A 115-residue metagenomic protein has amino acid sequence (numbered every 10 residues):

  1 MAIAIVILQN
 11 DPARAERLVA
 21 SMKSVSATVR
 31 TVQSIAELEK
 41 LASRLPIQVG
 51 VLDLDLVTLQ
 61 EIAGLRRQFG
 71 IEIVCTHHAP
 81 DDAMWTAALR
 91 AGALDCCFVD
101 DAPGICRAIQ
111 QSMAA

Functional and structural regions predicted by a protein language model:
A2-P12, L18-M22, G50-V51: Conserved acidic segment of CheY-like receiver
A15, Q48-F69, P80-M84: Conserved phosphotransfer microenvironments
S26-S34: Short hydrophobic/Thr-rich beta-strand motif most characteristic of the beta2 strand and flanking loop of CheY-like
Q33-V49, L56: Acidic, metal-coordinating helix/loop segments flanking the phosphotransfer/catalytic sites of two-component signaling
S43-L45, L65-I71, A91: Conserved phosphotransfer cores of two-component systems
G50, I73, C96-C97: Two-component signal transduction core modules
H77-C97: Alpha4 helix (beta4-alpha4-beta5 surface) of REC/receiver domains from two-component response regulators
I105-A115: Receiver (REC) domain switch/output surface
